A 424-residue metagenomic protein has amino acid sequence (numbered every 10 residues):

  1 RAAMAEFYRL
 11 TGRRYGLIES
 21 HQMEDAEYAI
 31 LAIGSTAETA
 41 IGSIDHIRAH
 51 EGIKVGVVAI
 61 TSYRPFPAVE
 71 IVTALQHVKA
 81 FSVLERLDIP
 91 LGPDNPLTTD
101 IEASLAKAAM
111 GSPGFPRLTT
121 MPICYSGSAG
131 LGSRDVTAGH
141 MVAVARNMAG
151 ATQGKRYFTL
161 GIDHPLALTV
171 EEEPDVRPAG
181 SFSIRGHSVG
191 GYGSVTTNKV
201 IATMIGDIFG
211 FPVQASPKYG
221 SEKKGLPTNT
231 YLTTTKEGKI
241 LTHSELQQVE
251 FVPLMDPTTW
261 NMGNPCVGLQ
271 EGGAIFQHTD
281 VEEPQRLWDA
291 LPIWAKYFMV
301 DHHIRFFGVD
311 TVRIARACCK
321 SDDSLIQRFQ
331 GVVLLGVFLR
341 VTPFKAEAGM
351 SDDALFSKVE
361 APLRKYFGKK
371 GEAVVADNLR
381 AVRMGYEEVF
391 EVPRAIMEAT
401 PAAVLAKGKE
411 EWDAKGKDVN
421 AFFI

Functional and structural regions predicted by a protein language model:
R1-E24, S133-R134, H140-A215, Y219-K224: Active-site phosphate/pyrophosphate-binding segments
A3-D163, T234, F276-D280, R286-V300 (+1 more regions): Thiamine diphosphate
P65-V69, A80, L84-R86, D175-I424: Active-site cofactor/cluster-binding pocket
L131-T152, R156, G161-L168, V341-P343 (+4 more regions): Glycine-rich nucleotide cofactor-binding loops and adjacent beta-alpha elements of adenine nucleotide/dinucleotide sites
